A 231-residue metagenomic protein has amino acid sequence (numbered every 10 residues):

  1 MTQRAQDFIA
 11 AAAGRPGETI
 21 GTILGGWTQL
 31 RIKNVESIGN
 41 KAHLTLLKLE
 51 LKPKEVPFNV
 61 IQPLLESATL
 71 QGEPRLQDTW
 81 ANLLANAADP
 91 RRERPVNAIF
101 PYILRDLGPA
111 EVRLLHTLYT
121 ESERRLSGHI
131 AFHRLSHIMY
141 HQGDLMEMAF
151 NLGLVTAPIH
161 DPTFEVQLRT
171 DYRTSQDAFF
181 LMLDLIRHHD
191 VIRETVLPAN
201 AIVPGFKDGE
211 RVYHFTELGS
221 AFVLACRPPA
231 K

Functional and structural regions predicted by a protein language model:
M1-L107, T117: Charged, alpha-helical interface segments at or near domain boundaries
K54-V60, H160-L197, G209-E210: Short amphipathic alpha-helical interaction segments
R75, R94-Y102, D106-L114, T174-L181 (+2 more regions): Short, well-structured alpha-helical interface segments that form or flank functional binding sites
N86, P90-E93, D106-R125, L185-I192 (+1 more regions): Amphipathic alpha-helical interaction surfaces
N97-D171: Short amphipathic alpha-helical interface segments
A149-L152, V196, P228: Membrane-interface anchoring determinants
A201-K231: Short, amphipathic alpha-helical interaction segments positioned at domain boundaries
